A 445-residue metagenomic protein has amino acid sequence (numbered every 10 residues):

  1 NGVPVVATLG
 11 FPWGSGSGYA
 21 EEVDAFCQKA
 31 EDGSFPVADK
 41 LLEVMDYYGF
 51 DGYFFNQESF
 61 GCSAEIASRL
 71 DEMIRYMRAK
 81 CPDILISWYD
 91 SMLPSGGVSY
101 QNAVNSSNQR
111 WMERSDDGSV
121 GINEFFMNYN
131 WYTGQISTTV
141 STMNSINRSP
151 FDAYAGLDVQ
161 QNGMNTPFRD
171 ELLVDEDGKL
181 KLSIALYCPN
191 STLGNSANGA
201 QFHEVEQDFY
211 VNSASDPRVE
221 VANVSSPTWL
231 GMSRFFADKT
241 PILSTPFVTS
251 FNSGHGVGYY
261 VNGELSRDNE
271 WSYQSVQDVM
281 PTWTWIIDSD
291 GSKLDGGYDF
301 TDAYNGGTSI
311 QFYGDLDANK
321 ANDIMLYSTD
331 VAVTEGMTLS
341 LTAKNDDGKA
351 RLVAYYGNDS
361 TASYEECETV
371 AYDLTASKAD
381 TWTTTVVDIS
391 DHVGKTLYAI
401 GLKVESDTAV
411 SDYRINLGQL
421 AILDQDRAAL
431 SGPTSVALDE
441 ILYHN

Functional and structural regions predicted by a protein language model:
N1-T138: Chitinase-like catalytic core of GlcNAc-active glycosidases
R78, I86-A214: Surface-exposed substrate-engagement region within the catalytic domains of secreted or surface-exposed extracellular
A153, L157-D295: Substrate-binding cleft of secreted/luminal carbohydrate-active enzymes
S292-M325: Short carbohydrate-recognition loop motifs
N322-A354, T383-V387, I400, L420: Extra-cytoplasmic beta-strand recognition segments
L339-L341, W382-L423: Extracellular beta-strand ligand-recognition surfaces/modules
K344-L352, S360-A362, S377, D407-S411: Extended, low-complexity, turn-rich repeat/linker tracts enriched in Gly/Pro/Ser/Thr and Asp/Glu that occur
Q425-N445: Pro/Thr/Ser/Gly-rich low-complexity, intrinsically disordered linker/stalk tracts
